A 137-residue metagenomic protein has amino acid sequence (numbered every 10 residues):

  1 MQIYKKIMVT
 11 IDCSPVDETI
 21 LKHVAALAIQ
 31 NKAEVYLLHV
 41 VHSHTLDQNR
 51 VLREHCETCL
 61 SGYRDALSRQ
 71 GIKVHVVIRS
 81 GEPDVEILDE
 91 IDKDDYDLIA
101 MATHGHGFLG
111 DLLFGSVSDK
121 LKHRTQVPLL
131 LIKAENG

Functional and structural regions predicted by a protein language model:
Q2, S68-I99, N136-G137: Structural beta-alpha unit
Q2-R50: Small/aliphatic-rich secondary-structure junction motif
I20, D47-V51, L88-D89, D111-L113: Short, well-ordered secondary-structure micro-motifs
A33-E34, I72, V127: Short glycine/serine/threonine/alanine-rich loop segments
Y36, H75, L130: Conserved beta-strand positions in the Rossmann-like core of class I SAM-dependent methyltransferases
R50-S61: Short, surface-exposed alpha-helical segments at coil->helix boundaries
D92-G137: Gly/Ser-rich helix-loop-strand patches that form or flank binding pockets for ribonucleotide-derived cofactors
